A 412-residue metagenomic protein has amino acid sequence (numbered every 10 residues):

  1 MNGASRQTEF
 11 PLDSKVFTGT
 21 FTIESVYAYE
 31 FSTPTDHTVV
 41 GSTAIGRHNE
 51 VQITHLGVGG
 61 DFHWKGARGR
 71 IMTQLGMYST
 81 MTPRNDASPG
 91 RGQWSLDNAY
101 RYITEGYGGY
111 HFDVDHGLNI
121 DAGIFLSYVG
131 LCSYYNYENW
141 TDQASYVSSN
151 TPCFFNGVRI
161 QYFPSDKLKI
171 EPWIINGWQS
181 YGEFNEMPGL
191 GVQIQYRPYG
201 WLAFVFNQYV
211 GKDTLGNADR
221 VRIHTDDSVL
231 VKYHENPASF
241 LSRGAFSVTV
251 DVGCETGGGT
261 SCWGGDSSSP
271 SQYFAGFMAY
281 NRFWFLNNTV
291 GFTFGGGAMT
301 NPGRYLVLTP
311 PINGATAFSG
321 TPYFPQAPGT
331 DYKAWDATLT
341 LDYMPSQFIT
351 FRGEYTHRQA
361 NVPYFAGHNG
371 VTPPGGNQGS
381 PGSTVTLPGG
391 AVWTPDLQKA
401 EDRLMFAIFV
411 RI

Functional and structural regions predicted by a protein language model:
M1-T38, G389, A407, I412: N-terminal periplasmic/intermembrane-space "pro-region" immediately following the signal or transit peptide
A4-G19, D61, K65-R70, D113-L118 (+5 more regions): Short loop/turn motifs that connect adjacent beta-strands in outer-membrane beta-barrel proteins
L12-V16, V51-I53, M187: Short, surface-exposed loop/turn motifs at beta-strand boundaries within globular domains
F21, I53-F62, E105-Y110, A122 (+8 more regions): Residues on the lipid-exposed face of transmembrane beta-strands in outer-membrane beta-barrel proteins
S25-T33, H55-G57, W64-R68, L75-S79 (+7 more regions): Transmembrane beta-strands of outer-membrane beta-barrel pores
E30-H48, T80-Y107, H111-Y196, A203-K212 (+1 more regions): Surface-exposed coil loops of outer-membrane beta-barrel proteins
I45, T82, R91-L96, L202-V210 (+1 more regions): Outer-membrane beta-barrel pore domains
G57-Y78, P83, Q161-E171, S228-Y233 (+1 more regions): Surface-exposed extracellular loop regions of Gram-negative outer-membrane beta-barrel proteins
